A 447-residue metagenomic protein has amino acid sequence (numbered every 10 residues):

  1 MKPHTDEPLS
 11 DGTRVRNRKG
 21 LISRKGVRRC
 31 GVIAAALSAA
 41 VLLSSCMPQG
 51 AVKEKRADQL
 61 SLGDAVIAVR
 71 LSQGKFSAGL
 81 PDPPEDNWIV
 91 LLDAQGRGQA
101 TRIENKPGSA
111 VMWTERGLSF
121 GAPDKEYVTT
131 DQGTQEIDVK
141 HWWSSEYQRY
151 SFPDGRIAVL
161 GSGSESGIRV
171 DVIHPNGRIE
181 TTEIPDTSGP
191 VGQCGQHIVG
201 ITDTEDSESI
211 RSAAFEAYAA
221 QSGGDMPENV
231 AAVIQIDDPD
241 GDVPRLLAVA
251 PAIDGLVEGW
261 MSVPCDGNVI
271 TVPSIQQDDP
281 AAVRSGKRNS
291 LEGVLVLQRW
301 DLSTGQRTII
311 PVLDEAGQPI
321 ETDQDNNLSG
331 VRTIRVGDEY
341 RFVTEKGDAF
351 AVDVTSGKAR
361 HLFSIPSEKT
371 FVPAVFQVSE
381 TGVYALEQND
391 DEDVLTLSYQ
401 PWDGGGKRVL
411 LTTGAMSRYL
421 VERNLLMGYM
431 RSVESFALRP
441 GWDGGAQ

Functional and structural regions predicted by a protein language model:
K2-P3, G31-S166, V170, G428-Q447: N-terminal "mature head" segments of proteins
P3, D11, G20, R149 (+2 more regions): A detector of low-complexity, intrinsically disordered, Ser/Thr/Gly/Pro/Ala-rich segments
H4-I33: Bacterial N-terminal signal peptides that target proteins for export
P48, A78-K106, A122-S144, G163-D186 (+5 more regions): Surface-exposed loop/turn elements that mediate protein-protein interactions on large endomembrane-trafficking
K53-D58, E104-R116, W142-D154, I184-H197 (+4 more regions): Repeated scaffold domains used in trafficking and secretory/extracellular systems, primarily beta-propellers
Q59-D82, A110-P123, S151-S164, P190-Q221 (+3 more regions): Short beta-strand elements that form the blades of beta-propeller/WD-repeat-like and other beta-sheet-rich scaffold
V372-T396: C-terminal hydrophobic structural anchor segments that stabilize assembly/packing rather than catalytic chemistry
